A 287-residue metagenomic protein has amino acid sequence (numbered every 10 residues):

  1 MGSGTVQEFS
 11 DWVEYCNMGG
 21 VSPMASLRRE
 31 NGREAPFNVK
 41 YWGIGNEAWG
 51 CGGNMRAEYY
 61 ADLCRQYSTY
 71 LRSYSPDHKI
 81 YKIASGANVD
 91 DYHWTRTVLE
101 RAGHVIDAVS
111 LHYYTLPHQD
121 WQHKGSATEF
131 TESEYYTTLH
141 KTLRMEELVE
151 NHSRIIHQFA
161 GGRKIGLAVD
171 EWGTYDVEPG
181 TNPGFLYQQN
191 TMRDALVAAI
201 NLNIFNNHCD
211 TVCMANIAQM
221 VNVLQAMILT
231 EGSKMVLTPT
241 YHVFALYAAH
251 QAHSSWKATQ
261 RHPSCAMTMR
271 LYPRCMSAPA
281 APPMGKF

Functional and structural regions predicted by a protein language model:
M1, G45-N54, E129-K141, N182-Y187 (+1 more regions): Glycine- and acidic
M1-T131, E150: N-terminal catalytic cores of secreted or lumenal carbohydrate-active enzymes
S3, N54-D62, T97, Y136-L143 (+3 more regions): Alpha-helix capping and helix-loop boundary segments enriched in small/acidic/polar residues
P23-G32, S68-Y92, L143-Y175, H208-N222: Aromatic-lined carbohydrate-recognition surfaces of secreted/lumenal glycan-active proteins
E30-N31, L71, T95-V98, R154-F159 (+4 more regions): Generic recognition of flexible, low-complexity loop/linker segments
F37-K40, P76-Y81, H104-A108, G162-G166 (+3 more regions): Loop/turn elements at helix/coil->beta-strand transitions in domains of secreted/extracellular proteins
H104-E132, T138-D170, T174-V177, N201 (+1 more regions): Extended catalytic-interface subdomain
Y113, K164-S277, M284: Aromatic/acidic polysaccharide-binding cleft in carbohydrate-active enzymes
